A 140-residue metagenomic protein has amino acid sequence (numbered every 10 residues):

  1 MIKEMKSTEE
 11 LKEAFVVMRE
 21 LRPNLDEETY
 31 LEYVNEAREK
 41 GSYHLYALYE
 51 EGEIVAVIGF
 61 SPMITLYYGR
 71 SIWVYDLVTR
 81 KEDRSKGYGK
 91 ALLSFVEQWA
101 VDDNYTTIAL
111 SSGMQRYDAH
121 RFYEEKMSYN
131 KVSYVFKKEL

Functional and structural regions predicted by a protein language model:
E4-G69, E139: Acetyl-CoA-dependent GNAT
M63-V74, R84, N130-V132: A conserved beta-turn-beta hairpin within the catalytic core of GNAT-like acetyltransferases that forms part
R70, K86, D103-T106: Short coil/turn segments at alpha/beta junctions that flank glycine-rich nucleotide-binding fingerprints
T79, S85-Q98, E125-K126: Conserved acetyl-CoA-binding loop-helix of GNAT-fold acetyltransferases
K90, M114-Y134, K138: Conserved active-site alpha-helix within GNAT-family acetyltransferase domains
L93, A100-S112: Conserved GNAT acetyl-CoA-binding A-motif
